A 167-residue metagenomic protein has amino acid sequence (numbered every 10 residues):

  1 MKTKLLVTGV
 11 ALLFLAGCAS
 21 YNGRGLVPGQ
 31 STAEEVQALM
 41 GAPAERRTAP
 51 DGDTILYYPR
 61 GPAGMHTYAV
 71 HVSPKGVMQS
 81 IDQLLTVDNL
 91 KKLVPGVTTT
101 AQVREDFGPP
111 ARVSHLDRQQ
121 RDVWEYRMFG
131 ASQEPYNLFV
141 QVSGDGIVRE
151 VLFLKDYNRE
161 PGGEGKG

Functional and structural regions predicted by a protein language model:
M1-T8: Bacterial N-terminal signal peptides that target proteins for export
L15-G17: C-terminal motif of bacterial Sec signal peptides marking the signal peptidase cleavage site
A19-G167: Residues within mature, well-folded domains
